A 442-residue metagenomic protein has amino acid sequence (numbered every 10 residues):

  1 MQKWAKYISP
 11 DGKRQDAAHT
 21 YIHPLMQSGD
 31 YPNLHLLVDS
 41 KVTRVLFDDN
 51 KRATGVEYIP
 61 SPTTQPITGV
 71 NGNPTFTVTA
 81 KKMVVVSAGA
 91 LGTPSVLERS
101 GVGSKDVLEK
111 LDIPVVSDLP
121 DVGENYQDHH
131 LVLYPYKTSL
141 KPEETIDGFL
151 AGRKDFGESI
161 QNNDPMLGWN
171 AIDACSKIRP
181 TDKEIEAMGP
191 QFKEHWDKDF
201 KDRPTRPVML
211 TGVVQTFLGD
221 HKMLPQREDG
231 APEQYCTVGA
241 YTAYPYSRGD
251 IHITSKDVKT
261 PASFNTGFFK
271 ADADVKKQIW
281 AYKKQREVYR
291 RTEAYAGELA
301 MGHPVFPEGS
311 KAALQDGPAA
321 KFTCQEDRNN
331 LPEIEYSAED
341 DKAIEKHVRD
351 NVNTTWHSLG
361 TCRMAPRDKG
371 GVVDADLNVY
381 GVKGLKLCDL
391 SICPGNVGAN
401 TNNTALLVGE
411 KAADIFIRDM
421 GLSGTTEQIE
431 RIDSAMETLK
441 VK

Functional and structural regions predicted by a protein language model:
M1-D48, R52-A53, E57, Y134-K137 (+4 more regions): Conserved redox-cofactor binding core of oxidoreductases
K13, Q65, H221-M223: Membrane-lumen (extracellular) interface motif
D16-M26, E57-T63, E98-V102, K177-R179: Short, well-ordered amphipathic alpha-helices
A18-I22, S40, I160-N162, K193-D197 (+2 more regions): Short alpha-helical segments and helix-capping/turn motifs at coil-helix boundaries
S28-D30, T205, G381: Short, structurally constrained coil/turn elements that cap an alpha-helix or connect an alpha-helix to the following
L34-L131, Y136, C236-A294, Y336-K442: C-terminal structured subdomain/cap of oxidoreductase catalytic cores
P94, S104-A231, A243, D272 (+6 more regions): Mid-to-C-terminal "cap/lid" subdomains and adjacent gly/pro-rich loops that border and regulate access to redox
